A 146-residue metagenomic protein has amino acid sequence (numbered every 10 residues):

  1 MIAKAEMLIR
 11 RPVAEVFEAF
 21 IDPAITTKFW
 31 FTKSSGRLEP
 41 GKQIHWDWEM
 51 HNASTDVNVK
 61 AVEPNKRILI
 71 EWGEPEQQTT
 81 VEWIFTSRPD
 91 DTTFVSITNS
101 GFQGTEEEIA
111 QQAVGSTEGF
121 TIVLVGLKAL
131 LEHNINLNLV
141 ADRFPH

Functional and structural regions predicted by a protein language model:
M1-S35: Hydrophobic ligand-binding cavity/cleft-lining segments
M1-V13, R88-S96, N138: Aromatic-glycine hotspot motif
I2-E6, Q43, S54, R67 (+2 more regions): Intrinsic-disorder/low-complexity, polar/charged segments enriched in Ser/Thr/Lys/Arg/Asp/Glu/Gln
M7, D56-K60, T80-S87: Hydrophobic/aromatic beta-strand elements that line small-molecule binding cavities or substrate pockets in beta-rich
V16-F20, T26, I44, V59 (+4 more regions): Hydrophobic pocket/interface hotspot
K28, K33-P75: Glycine-rich portal/gate segments that line the openings of hydrophobic small-molecule binding cavities
P75-I122, V140: Beta-strand/loop substructures that line and gate deep hydrophobic ligand-binding cavities in soluble
A129-H146: Short, highly charged C-terminal tails/helix-capping segments
